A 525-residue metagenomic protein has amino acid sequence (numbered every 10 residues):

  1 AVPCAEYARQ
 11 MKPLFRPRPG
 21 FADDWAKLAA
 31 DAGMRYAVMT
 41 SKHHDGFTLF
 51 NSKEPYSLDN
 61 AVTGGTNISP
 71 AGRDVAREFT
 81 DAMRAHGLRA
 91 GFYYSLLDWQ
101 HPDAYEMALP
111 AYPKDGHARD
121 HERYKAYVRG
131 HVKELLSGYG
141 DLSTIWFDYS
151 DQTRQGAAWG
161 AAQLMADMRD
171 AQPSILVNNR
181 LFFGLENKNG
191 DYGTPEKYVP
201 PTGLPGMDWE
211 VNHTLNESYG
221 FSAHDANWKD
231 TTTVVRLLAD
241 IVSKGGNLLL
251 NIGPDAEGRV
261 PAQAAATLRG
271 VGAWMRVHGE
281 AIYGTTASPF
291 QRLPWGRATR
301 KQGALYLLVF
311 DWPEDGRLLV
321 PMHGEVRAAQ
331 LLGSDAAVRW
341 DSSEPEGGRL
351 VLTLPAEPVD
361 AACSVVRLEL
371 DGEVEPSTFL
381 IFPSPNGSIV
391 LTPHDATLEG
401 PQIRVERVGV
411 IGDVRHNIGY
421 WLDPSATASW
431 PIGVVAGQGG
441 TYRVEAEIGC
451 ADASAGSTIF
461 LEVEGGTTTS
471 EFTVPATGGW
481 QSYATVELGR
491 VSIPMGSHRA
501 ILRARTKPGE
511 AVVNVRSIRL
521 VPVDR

Functional and structural regions predicted by a protein language model:
A1-V435, A451-G478, S482, V486 (+2 more regions): Mature catalytic domains of secreted/periplasmic carbohydrate-active enzymes
Q438-G440, P494-G496: A glycine-anchored, Pro-Gly-centered beta-turn/N-cap motif
Y442-V444, H498-A500: A short tyrosine-centered beta-strand micro-motif
